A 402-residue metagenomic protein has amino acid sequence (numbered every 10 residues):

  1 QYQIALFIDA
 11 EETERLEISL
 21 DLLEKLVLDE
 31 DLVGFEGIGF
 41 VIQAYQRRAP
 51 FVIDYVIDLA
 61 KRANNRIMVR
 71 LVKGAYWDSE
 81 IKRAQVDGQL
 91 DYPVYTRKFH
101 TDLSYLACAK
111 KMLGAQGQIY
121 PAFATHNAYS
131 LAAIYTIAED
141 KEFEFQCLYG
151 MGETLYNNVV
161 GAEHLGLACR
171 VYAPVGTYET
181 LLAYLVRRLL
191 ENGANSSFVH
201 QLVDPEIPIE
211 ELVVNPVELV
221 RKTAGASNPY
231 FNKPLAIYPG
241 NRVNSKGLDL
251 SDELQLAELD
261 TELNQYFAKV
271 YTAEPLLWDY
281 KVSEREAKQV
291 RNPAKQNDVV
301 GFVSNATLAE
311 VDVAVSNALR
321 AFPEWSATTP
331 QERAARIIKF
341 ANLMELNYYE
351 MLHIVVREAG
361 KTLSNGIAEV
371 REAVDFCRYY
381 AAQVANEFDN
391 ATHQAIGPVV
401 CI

Functional and structural regions predicted by a protein language model:
Q1-V243: Positively charged, amphipathic and often flexible ligand-engagement surfaces
Q3, L23-E30, F322-S326, A359 (+1 more regions): Structural motif corresponding to the C-terminal cap of alpha-helices
Q3-F7, I38, Y92-Y95, A115-Y120 (+3 more regions): Glycine- and acidic
I4-L26, F40, I134, R336-I337 (+5 more regions): Extended, hydrophobic alpha-helical segments in both membrane/secreted and soluble proteins
E14-R15, Y45-R48, A306, L343-M344 (+1 more regions): Glycine-/small-residue-rich active-site loops that bind phosphorylated ligands and cofactors
A60, A138, F322-S326, M344: Hydrophobic residues in alpha-helical segments
H164, T180-A183, R187-S316, R320 (+4 more regions): Terminal low-complexity tails and localization/encapsulation signals of metabolic enzymes
